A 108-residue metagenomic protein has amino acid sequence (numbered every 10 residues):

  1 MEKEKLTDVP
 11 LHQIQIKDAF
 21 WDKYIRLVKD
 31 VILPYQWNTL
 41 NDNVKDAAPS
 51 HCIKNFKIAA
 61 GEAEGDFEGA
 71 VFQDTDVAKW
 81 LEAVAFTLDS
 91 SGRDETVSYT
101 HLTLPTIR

Functional and structural regions predicted by a protein language model:
M1-D76, L102: Low-complexity, Ser/Thr/Pro/Gly-enriched N-terminal "stalk/linker" regions
Q13, G92-Y99: Short, surface-exposed helix-loop/turn micro-motifs enriched in polar/charged residues
W21, K79-E95: Well-ordered alpha-helical scaffold segments within catalytic/enzyme domains
V28, T87, I107-R108: Generic hydrophobic alpha-helical segments
Q73-E82, I107: Residue-level signal for functionally critical sites in structured catalytic/ligand-binding pockets
T100-T106: Conserved small/polar residues in nucleotide/adenosyl-binding loops
